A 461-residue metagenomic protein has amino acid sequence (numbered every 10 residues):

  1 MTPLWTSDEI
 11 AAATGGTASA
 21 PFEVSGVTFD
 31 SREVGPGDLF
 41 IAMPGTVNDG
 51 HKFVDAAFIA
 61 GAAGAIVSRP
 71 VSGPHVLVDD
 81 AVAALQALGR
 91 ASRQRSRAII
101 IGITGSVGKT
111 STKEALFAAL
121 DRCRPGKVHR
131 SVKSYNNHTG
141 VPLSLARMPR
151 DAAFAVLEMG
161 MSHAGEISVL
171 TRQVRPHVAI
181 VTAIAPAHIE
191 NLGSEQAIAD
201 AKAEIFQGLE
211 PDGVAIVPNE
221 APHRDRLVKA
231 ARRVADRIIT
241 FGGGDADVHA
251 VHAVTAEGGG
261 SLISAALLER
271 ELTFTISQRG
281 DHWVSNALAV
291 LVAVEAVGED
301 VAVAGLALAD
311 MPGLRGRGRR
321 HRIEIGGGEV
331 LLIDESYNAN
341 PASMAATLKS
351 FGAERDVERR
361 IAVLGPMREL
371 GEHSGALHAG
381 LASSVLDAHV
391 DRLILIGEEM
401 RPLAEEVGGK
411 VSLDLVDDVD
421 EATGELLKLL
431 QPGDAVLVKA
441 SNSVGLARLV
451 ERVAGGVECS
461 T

Functional and structural regions predicted by a protein language model:
M1-A18, P36-L39, D49-K52, A83 (+10 more regions): ATP-dependent carboxylate-amine ligase
T2-T104, S111-R122, T139, A146 (+3 more regions): Short, basic phosphate-binding NTP loop
I10, D38, A57, L88 (+15 more regions): Residue-level signal for inorganic ion chemistry
A20, M148-D151, M161-A187, D225-E271 (+2 more regions): Extended acidic/charged loop-beta regions that coordinate divalent cations and stabilize anionic phosphate/carboxylate
V27, I59-S68, A215-P218, R237-F241 (+1 more regions): Short, hydrophobic beta-strand segments that form beta-sheet elements in well-ordered domains
V54, F58-I59, T171-R172, L386: Non-catalytic positions within long, well-ordered alpha-helices that form the structural scaffold/packing of enzyme
S68-R69, A98-T104, H129, I180-P186 (+6 more regions): Short beta-strands and strand-loop turn motifs
A84-N219, D225-V234, R452-S460: Phosphate-binding loop of NTP-binding sites
